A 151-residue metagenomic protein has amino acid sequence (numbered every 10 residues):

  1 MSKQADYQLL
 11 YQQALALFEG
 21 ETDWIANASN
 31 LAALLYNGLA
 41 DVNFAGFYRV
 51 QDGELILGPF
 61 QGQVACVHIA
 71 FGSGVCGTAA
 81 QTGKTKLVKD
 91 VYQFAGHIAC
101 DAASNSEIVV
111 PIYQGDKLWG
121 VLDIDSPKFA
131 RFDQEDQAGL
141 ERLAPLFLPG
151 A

Functional and structural regions predicted by a protein language model:
M1-P59, R142, L146-A151: Intrinsically disordered, low-complexity terminal regulatory regions
A26-N27, F71, S104, E135: A generic structural signal for residues located within well-ordered alpha-helices of large catalytic or ligand-binding
L39, C100-S104: Short loop/turn motifs at secondary-structure junctions and domain boundaries
F44, V109, V121: Short hydrophobic/aromatic beta-strand element in the GNAT-like acyltransferase core that lines or flanks the acyl-donor
V50, E54-C100: Regulatory sensory and allosteric helical modules in signal-transduction proteins and certain transcription factors
S106-Y113: A short, aliphatic-rich beta-strand micro-motif
Y113-S126: Sensory-domain boundary capping and coupling elements
D125-L143, G150-A151: Regulatory loop-to-helix N-cap segments in sensory/regulatory domains that couple ligand/signal detection
